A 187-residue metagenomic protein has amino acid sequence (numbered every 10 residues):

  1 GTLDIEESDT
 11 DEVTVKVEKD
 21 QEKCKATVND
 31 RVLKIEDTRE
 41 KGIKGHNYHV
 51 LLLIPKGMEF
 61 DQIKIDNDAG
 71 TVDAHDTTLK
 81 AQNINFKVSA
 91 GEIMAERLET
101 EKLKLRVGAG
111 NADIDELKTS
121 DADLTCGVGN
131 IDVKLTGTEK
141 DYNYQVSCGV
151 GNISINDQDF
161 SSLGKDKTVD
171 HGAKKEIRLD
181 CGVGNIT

Functional and structural regions predicted by a protein language model:
T2-T10, Q21-K102, A112-I114, K165-T187: Right-handed parallel beta-helix
V15-V17: Short phosphate-coordinating micro-motif centered on Lys-Gly-acidic
A95-V107, N111-T187: Short, surface-exposed interaction patches in beta-rich subdomains that mediate adhesion/assembly near membranes
